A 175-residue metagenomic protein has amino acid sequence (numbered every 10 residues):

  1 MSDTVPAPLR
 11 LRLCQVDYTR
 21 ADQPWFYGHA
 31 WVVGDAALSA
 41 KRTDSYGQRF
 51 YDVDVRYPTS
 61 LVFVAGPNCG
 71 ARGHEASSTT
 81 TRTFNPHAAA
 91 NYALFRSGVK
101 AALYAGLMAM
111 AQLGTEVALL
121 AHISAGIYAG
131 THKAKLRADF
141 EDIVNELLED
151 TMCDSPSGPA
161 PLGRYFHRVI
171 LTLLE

Functional and structural regions predicted by a protein language model:
M1-E175: Macrodomain-like recognition of ADP-ribose-binding/processing modules
